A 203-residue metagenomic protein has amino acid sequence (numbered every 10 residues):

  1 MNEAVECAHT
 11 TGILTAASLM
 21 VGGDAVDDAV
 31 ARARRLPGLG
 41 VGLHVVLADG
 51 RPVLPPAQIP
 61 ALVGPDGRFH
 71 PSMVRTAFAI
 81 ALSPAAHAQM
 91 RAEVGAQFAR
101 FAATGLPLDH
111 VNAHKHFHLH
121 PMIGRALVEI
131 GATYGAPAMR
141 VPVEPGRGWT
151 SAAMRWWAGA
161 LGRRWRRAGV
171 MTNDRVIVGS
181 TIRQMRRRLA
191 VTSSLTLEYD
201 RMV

Functional and structural regions predicted by a protein language model:
N2-G23: A short alpha/beta connector and helix-capping loop motif
V5-T11, D27-G40, A61-G67, A102-A103 (+2 more regions): Acidic (Asp/Glu)-rich catalytic clusters
T15-L19, L39-V45, D109-V111, M139-V141 (+3 more regions): Hydrophobic faces of well-ordered beta-strands that scaffold small-molecule active sites in alpha/beta enzyme cores
A16, G22-Q58: Active-site nucleophile/metal-coordination loop of metallo-enzymes that catalyze phosphate/sulfate and related
P52-A86: Active-site gating loops and adjacent loop-to-helix segments of metal-dependent hydrolytic enzymes
T76-T104, L108: Cap/lid and interdomain-hinge subdomains that line or gate substrate/regulatory clefts in soluble alpha/beta enzymes
G95-V178, I182-M185: Catalytic domains of cell-wall/extracellular-matrix polysaccharide-remodeling enzymes, centered on de-N-acetylation
R183-M202: A short, acidic, amphipathic alpha-helical segment used as a generic capping/interface helix at domain edges
